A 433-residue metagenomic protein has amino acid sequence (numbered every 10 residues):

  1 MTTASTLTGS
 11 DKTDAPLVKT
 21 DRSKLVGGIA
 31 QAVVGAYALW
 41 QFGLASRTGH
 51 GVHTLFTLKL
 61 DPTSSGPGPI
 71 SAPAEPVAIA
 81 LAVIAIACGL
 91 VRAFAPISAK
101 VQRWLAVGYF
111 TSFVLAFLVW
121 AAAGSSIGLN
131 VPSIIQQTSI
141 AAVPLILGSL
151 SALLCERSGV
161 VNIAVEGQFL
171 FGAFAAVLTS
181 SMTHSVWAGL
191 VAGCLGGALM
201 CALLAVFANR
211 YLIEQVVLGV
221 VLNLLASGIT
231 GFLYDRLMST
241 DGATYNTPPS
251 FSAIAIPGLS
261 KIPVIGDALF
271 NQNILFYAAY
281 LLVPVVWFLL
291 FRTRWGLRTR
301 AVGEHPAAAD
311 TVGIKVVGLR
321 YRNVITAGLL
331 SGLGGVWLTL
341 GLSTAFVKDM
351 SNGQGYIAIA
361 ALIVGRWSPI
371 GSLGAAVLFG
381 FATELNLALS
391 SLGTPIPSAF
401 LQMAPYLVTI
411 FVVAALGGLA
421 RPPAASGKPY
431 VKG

Functional and structural regions predicted by a protein language model:
M1-L60, S64-S65, P76-V119, V285-V286 (+3 more regions): Cytosolic-side transmembrane-helix boundaries in multi-pass membrane proteins
K19-T20, F94-W104, E156-V160, M200-A255 (+3 more regions): Short loop segments and helix-boundary regions at transmembrane helix junctions of multi-pass inner-membrane proteins
S46-H50, I127-I135, L290, A327-A360 (+2 more regions): Inter-helical junctions in multi-pass inner-membrane proteins, predominant in energy-converting antiporter-like
L58-P69, S227-F291, F346, T394-L401 (+1 more regions): Transmembrane helix-bundle core of multi-pass membrane transporters and related energy-transducing complexes
A85, S133-M182, A188, A202-V216 (+2 more regions): Single transmembrane alpha-helix segments in multi-pass membrane proteins
P144, R210-D235, Y245-T247, D349-I363 (+1 more regions): Pore- or pathway-lining transmembrane helices of multi-pass membrane proteins that form conduits for solutes/ions
L154-A175, N209-L222, R298, R322 (+5 more regions): Short, non-helical or kinked segments that cap or interrupt transmembrane helices
L269-A345, P369-I370, G374: Helix-loop-helix "hairpin" substructures at the membrane interface of multi-pass membrane proteins
